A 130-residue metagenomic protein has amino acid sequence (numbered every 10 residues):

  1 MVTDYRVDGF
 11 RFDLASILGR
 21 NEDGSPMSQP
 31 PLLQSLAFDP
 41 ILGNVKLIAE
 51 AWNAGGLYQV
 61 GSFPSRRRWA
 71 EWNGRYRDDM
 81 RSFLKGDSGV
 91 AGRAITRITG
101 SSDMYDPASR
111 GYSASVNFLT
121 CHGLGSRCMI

Functional and structural regions predicted by a protein language model:
M1-N21: Active-site groove signature of glycoside hydrolases
R6, E22, M27-I130: Conserved alpha/beta catalytic core and glycan-binding cleft of carbohydrate-active enzymes
